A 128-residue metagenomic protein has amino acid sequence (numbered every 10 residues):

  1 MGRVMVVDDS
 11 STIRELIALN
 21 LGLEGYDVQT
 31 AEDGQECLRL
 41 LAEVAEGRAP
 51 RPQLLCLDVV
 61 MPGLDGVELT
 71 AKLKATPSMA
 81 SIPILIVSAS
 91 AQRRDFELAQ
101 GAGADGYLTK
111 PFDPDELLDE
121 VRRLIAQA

Functional and structural regions predicted by a protein language model:
E15-L23: Charged docking surfaces used in two-component/phosphorelay signaling
T30-L54: Acidic, metal-coordinating helix/loop segments flanking the phosphotransfer/catalytic sites of two-component signaling
M61: Receiver (REC) domain active-site loop signature in two-component systems and cognate sites in sensor histidine kinases
S90-A91: Short, conserved "switch-loop" micro-motifs in signal-transduction and mechanochemical regulators
F112-V121: C-terminal output helix
